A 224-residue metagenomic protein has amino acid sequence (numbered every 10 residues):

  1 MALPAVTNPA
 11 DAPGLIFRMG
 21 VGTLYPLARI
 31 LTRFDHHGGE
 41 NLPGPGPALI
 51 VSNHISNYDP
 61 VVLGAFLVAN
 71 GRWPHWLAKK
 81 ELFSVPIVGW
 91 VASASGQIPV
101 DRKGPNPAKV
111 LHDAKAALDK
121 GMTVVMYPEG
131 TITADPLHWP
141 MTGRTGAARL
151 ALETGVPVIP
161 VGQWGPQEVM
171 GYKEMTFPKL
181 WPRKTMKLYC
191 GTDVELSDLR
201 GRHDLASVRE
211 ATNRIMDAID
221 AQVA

Functional and structural regions predicted by a protein language model:
A2-G44, P86-S95: A transmembrane-helix-recognition feature enriched in membrane-embedded lipid enzymes and envelope glyco-/phospholipid
A2-I16, A108-A224: Non-catalytic C-terminal accessory region of glycerolipid acyltransferases and related lyso-lipid remodeling enzymes
G22, H37, V62, P86-I87 (+2 more regions): Short Gly/charged-rich anion-binding patches and loops
L24, A94-D101, G130-A134: Short, basic, glycine/proline-bearing loop/turn elements
L27-R29, L67, A92, A117 (+1 more regions): A generic structural signal for well-ordered alpha-helical segments
R29-H37, N106-A108, M170-K173: Short gly/ser/thr-rich secondary-structure transition/capping motifs
G38, W76-A78, P99, P160 (+1 more regions): Structural signal for conserved beta-strand scaffold positions within catalytic alpha/beta enzyme cores
G44-G104: Catalytic core of membrane glycerolipid acyltransferases/transacylases, capturing the structured, soluble-facing
